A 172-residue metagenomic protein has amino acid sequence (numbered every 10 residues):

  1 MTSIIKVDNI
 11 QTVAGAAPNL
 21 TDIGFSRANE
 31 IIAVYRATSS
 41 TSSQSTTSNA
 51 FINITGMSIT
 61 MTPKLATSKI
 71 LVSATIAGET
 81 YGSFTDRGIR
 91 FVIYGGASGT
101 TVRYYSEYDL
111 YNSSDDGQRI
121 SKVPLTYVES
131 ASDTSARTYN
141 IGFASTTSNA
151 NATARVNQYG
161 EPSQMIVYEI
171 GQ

Functional and structural regions predicted by a protein language model:
T2-S43, Q172: Glycine-rich, low-complexity segments
S3, E30, I52-I54, L65-T67: Short, surface-exposed loop/turn motifs at beta-strand boundaries within globular domains
T38-T46, F51, T60-A136, N140-Q172: Terminal beta-strand-rich extracellular "head" domains that mediate receptor/glycan or other ligand binding
